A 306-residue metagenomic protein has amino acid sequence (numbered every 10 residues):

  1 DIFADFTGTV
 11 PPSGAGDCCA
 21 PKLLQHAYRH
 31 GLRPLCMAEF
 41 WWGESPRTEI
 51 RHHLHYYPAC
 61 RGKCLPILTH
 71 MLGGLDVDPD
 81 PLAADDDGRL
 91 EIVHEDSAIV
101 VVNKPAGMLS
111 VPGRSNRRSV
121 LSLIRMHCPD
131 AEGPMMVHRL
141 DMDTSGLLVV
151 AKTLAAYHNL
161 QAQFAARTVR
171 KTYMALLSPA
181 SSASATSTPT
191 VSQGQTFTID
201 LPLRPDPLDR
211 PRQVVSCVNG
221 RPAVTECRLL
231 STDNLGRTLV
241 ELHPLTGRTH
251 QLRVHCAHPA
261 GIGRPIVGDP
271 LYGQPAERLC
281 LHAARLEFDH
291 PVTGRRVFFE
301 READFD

Functional and structural regions predicted by a protein language model:
D1-D306: RNA pseudouridine synthases
